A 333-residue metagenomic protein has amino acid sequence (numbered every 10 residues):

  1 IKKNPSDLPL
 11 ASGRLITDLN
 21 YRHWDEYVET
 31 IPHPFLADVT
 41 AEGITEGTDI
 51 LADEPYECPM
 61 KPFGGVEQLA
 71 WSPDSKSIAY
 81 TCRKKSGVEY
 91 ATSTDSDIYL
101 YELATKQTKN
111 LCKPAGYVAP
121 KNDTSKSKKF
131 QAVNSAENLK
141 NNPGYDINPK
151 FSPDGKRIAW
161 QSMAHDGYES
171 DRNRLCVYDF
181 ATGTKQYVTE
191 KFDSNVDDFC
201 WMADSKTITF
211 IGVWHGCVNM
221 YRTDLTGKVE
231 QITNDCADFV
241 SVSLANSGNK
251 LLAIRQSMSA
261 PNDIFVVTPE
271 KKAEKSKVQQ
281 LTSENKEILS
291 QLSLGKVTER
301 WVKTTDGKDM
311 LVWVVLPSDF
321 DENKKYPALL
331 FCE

Functional and structural regions predicted by a protein language model:
I1-D53, T81-K84, Y90-Y99, S127 (+2 more regions): Predominantly five- to eight-bladed beta-propeller fold
V39-G43, E102-K106, D179-G183, D224-K228 (+1 more regions): Short loop/turn segments that connect beta-strands within beta-propeller blades
T48-P62, K109-N141, Q186, E190-D197 (+1 more regions): Surface-exposed loop and turn segments in beta-propeller and other repeat-based domains that flank or scaffold
P73-D74, P153-D154, A203-D204, N246-S247: Residue-level detector of Asp-centered blade-edge/turn motifs that repeat once per structural unit in beta-propeller
I78, G155-I158, I208, I232 (+1 more regions): Hydrophobic beta-strand positions that form the internal "hydrophobic ladder" of WD40/Gbeta-like beta-propeller blades
K85-V88, A164-Y168, W214-C217, S257-A260: Short glycine/acidic-enriched loop and turn motifs that connect beta-strands
S241-E333: Serine-hydrolase catalytic core recognition
